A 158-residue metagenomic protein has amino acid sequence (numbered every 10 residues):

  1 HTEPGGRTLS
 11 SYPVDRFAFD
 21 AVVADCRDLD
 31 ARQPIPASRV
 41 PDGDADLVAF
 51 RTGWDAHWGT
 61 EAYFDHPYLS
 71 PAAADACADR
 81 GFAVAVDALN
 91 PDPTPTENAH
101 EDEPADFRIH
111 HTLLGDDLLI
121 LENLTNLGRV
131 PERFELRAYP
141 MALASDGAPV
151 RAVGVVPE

Functional and structural regions predicted by a protein language model:
H1-E158: Active-/binding-site microenvironments in catalytic and ligand-binding cores
